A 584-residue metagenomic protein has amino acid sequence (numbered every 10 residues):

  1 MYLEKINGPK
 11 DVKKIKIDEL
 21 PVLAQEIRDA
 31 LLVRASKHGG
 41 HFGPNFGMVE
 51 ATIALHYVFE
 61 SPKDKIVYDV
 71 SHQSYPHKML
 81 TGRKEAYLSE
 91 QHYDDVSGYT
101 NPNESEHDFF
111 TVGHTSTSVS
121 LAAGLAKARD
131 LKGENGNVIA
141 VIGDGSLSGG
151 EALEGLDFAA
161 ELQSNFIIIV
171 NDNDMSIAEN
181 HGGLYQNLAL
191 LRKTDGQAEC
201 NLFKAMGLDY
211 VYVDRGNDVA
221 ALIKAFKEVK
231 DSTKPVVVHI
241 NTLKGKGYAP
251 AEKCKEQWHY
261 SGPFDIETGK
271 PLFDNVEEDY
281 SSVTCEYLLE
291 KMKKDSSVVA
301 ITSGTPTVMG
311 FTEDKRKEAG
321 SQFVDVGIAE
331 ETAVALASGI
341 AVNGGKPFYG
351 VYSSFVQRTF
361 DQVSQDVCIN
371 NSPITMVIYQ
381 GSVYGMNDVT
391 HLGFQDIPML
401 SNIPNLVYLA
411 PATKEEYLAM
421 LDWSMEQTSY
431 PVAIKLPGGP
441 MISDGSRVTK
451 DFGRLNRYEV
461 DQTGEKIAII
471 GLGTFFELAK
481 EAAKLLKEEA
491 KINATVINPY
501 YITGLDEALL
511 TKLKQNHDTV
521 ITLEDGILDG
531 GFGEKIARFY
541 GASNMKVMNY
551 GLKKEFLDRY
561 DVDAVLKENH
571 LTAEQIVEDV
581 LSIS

Functional and structural regions predicted by a protein language model:
M1-M79, R215: N-terminal amphipathic, basic-rich helices that act as targeting or association modules
D29-S36, S97-T111, G133-I139, T312-G327 (+4 more regions): Glycine/charged-rich beta-loop-alpha catalytic/anionic-binding loops adjacent to active sites
G39-M48, V67-H72, N101-S120, I142-S146 (+7 more regions): Active-site nucleophile and cofactor-binding loops and adjacent substrate-binding regions of central metabolic enzymes
H41-L162, V298, S303, T312-E313 (+2 more regions): Cofactor-binding active-site loop characterized by glycine-rich and histidine/acidic residues
A86-V96, E161-M175, C368-Q380: A glycine-rich helix N-cap at a beta->alpha junction
D108-F264, K270-E277, S282-T284, L406-H517: Glycine-rich ThDP/TPP pyrophosphate-binding loop and its adjacent helix/strand module within ThDP-dependent enzymes
Y248-Q357, Q362-S372, I470-G473: Non-catalytic terminal/interface segments that mediate subunit docking, oligomerization, and allosteric communication
P263, G269-D274, G385-N387, P398 (+3 more regions): Peripheral docking tails and interdomain loops at the edges of cofactor- or intermediate-handling domains
